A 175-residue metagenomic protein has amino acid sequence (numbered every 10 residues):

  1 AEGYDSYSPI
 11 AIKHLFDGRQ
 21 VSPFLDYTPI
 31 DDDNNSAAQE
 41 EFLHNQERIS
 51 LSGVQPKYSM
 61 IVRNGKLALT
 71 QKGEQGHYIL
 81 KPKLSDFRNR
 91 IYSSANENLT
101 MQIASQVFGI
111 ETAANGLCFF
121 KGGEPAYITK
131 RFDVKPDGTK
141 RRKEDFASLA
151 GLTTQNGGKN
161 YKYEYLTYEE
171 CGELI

Functional and structural regions predicted by a protein language model:
A1-T28: TRNA-binding/sensing appendages of the translation machinery
P9, G18, N35-S36, T139-K143 (+1 more regions): Alpha-helix initiation and N-capping motif
L15, L149, L174: Residues that form generic nucleotide/phosphate-binding pockets
D31-K159: Conserved ATP-binding subdomain of kinase catalytic cores across diverse folds
Q155-I175: Helix-hairpin-helix/helix-loop-helix acidic hairpins
